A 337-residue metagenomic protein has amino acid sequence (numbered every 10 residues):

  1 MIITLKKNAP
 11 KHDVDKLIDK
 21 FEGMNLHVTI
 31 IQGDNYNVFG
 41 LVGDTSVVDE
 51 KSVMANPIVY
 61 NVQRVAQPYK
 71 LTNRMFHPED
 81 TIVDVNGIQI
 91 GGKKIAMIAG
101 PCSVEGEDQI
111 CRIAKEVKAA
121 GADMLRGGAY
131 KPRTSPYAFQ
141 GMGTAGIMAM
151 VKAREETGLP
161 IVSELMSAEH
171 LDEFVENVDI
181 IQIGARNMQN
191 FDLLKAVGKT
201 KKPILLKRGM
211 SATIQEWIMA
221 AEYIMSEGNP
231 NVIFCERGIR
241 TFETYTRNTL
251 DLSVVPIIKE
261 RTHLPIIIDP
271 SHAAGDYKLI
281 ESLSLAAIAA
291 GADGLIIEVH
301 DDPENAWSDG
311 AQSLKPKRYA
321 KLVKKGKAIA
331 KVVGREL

Functional and structural regions predicted by a protein language model:
M1-M97: Non-catalytic terminal accessory/regulatory regions of metabolic enzymes
K6, M142, G158-S167, D179-N190 (+3 more regions): Catalytic beta/alpha-barrel core
N8, I95-R112, P136-Q140, P160-E164 (+3 more regions): Active-site mouth loops of central-metabolism enzymes
R74-E79, S135-M148, E169-H170, A185-K201 (+3 more regions): Active-site-adjacent beta->alpha loops and helix N-cap segments on the catalytic face of soluble alpha/beta enzymes
V85, T200-V299: Catalytic alpha/beta core domains of metabolic enzymes, predominantly
I95-P101, D123-G127, I161-S163, D179-I183 (+4 more regions): Hydrophobic faces of well-ordered beta-strands that scaffold small-molecule active sites in alpha/beta enzyme cores
R126-T144, D301-A311: Glycine-rich, proline-tolerant flexible connector loops at the mouths of alpha/beta enzymes
F139-S163, A196-P203, L252-I267, Q312-R335: Alpha-helix-loop-beta-strand connector modules within alpha/beta enzyme cores
